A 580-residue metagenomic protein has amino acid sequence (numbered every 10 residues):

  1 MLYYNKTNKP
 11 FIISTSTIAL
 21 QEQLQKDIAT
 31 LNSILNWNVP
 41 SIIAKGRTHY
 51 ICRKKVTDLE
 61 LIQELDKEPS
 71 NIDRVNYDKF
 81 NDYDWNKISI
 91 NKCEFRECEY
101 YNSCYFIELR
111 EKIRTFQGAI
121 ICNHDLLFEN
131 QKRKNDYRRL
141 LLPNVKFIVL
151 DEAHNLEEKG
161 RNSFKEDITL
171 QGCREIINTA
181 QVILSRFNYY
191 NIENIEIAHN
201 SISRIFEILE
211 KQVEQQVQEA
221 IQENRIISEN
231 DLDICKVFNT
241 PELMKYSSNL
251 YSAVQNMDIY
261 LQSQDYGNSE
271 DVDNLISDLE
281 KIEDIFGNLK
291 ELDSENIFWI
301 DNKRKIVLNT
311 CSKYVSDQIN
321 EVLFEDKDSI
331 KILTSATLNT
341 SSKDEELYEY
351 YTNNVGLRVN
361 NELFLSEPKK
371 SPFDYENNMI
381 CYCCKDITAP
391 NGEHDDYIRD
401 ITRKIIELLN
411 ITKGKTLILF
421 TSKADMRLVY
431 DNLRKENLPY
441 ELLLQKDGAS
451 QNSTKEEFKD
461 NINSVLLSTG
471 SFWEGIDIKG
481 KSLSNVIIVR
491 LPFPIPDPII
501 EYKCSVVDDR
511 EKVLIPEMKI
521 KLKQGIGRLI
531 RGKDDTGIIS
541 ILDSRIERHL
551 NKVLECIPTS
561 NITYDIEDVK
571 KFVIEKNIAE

Functional and structural regions predicted by a protein language model:
T7-I120, H124-F128, S185, Y189 (+4 more regions): A substrate-engagement module of RecA-like helicase motors
P10-A19, I332-A336, G414-T421, I541-L542: Conserved RecA-like ASCE P-loop NTPase motor core of nucleic-acid helicases/translocases
E22, K26, E99-A119, N123-V254 (+2 more regions): Signature of the SF2 helicase/ATPase Hel1-core->accessory helical subdomain module
E94-T115, Q131-R139, M257-M379, C383-K385 (+4 more regions): A contiguous, basic/glycine-rich beta-loop/short-helix subdomain that forms a polymer-engagement track
C384-D395, K446-E547: Conserved RecA-like P-loop NTPase helicase motor core
C384-T421: Conserved interdomain hinge at the start of the Helicase C-terminal
T421-K446: Conserved helicase motor "Helicase C" RecA-like lobe of SF1/SF2 P-loop NTPases
S540-E580: N-terminal targeting/trafficking signals and adjacent low-complexity tails
